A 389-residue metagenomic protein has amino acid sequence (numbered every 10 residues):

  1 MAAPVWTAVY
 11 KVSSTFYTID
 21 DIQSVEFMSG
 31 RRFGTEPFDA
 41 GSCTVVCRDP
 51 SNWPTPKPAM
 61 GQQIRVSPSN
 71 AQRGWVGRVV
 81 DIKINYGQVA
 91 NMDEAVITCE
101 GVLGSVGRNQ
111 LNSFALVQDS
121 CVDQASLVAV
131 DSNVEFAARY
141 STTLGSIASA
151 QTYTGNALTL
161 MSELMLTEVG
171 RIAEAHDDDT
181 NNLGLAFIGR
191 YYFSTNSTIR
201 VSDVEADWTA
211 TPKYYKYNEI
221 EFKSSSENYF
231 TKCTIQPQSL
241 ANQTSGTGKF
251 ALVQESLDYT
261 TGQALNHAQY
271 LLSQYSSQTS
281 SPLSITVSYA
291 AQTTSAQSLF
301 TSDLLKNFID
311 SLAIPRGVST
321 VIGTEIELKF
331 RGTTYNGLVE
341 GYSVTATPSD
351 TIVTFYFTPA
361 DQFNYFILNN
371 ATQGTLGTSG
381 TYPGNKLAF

Functional and structural regions predicted by a protein language model:
M1-V25: Polar/acidic, low-complexity leader/linker segments enriched in S/T/G and N/D
A2-W6, T35-D39, C47-Y140, I352 (+2 more regions): Surface-exposed cap/loop segments at beta↔alpha junctions
Y10-S14, V66-A71, P237-Q243, L328-G332: Short acidic, glycine-rich loop/turn motifs
S29-N52, N91-S105, L164, I235 (+3 more regions): Oligomerization/assembly interface segments of phage tail-like spikes and tubes
P56-S67, P315-K329: Short coil-to-beta transition motif at edge beta-strands of beta-rich domains
G74-V106, Y140-Y229, R331-N336, S343-Q362: Short beta-strand-centered interaction patches in the first periplasmic/extracellular domains of large envelope
V122-A125, L158-M161, K232, A268: Extracytoplasmic/secreted envelope proteins and their assembly/folding machinery, especially bacterial periplasmic
E219-I326, F366-G380, L387-F389: Charged, gly/pro-rich, cysteine-poor intrinsically disordered low-complexity regions
